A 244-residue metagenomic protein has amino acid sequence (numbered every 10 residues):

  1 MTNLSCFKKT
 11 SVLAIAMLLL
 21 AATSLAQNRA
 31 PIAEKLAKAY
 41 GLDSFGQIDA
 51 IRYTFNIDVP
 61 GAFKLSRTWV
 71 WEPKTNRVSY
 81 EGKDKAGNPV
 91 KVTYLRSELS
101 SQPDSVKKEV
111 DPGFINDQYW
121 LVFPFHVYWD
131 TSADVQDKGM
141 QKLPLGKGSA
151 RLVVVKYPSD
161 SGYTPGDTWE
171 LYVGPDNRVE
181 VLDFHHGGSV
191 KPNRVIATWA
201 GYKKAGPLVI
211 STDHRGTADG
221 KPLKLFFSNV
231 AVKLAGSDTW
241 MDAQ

Functional and structural regions predicted by a protein language model:
M1-A14: Bacterial N-terminal signal peptides that target proteins for export
M17-L18: Repetitive helical segments and hydrophobic/amphipathic motifs
A22-A26: Sec/Tat signal peptide C-region and signal peptidase I cleavage site
Q27-E34, L95-D167, G187-K191, A243-Q244: Flexible, processing/modification-adjacent segments and terminal tails in exported/periplasmic/extracellular proteins
A30-V106, A133, D137-M140: N-terminal mature ectodomain segment of secretory-pathway/periplasmic proteins
F45, W71-P73, W120, W169 (+1 more regions): Tryptophan-centric aromatic hotspots in well-structured domains and transmembrane helices
L65, S105-P124, V195-A218: Short flexible/disordered coil segments
K147-D242: Gly/Pro-enriched, hydrophobic low-complexity segments that function as extracytoplasmic propeptides/linkers
